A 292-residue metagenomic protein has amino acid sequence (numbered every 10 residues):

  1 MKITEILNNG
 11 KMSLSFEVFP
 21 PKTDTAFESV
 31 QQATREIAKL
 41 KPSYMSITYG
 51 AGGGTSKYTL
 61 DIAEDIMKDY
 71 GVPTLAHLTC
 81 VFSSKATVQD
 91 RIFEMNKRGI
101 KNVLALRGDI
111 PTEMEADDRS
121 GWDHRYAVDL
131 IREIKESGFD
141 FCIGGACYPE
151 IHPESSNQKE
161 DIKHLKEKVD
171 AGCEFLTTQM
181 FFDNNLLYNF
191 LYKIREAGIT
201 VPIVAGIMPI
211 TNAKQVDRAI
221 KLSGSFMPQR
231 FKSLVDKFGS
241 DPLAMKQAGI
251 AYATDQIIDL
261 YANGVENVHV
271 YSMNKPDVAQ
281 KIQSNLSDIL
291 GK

Functional and structural regions predicted by a protein language model:
M1-F16, T23, I131-K135, S287 (+1 more regions): N-terminal amphipathic alpha-helix/helix-capping segment at the start of soluble metabolic enzymes
I3-T4, T25-F27, G53-D65, S84-D90 (+4 more regions): Active-site-adjacent beta->alpha loops and helix N-cap segments on the catalytic face of soluble alpha/beta enzymes
S13-S29, T74-A86, G144-E160, K237-A251: Active-site mouth loops of central-metabolism enzymes
S15, S46, L104-A105, T177 (+1 more regions): Conserved beta-strand positions in the central sheet of alpha/beta enzyme cores
E17, M45, M95, K168 (+3 more regions): Conserved, mostly hydrophobic/aromatic
V18-P21, T48-G52, H77-S83, G108-D109 (+4 more regions): Active-site beta-loop-alpha junctions enriched in small/polar residues
D24-I37, T59, K85-I92, N157-E167 (+1 more regions): Short, acidic/polar
G121-Y148, G198-I250, D255, L286-K292: Active-site pocket-lining/capping segments in soluble small-molecule metabolic enzymes
